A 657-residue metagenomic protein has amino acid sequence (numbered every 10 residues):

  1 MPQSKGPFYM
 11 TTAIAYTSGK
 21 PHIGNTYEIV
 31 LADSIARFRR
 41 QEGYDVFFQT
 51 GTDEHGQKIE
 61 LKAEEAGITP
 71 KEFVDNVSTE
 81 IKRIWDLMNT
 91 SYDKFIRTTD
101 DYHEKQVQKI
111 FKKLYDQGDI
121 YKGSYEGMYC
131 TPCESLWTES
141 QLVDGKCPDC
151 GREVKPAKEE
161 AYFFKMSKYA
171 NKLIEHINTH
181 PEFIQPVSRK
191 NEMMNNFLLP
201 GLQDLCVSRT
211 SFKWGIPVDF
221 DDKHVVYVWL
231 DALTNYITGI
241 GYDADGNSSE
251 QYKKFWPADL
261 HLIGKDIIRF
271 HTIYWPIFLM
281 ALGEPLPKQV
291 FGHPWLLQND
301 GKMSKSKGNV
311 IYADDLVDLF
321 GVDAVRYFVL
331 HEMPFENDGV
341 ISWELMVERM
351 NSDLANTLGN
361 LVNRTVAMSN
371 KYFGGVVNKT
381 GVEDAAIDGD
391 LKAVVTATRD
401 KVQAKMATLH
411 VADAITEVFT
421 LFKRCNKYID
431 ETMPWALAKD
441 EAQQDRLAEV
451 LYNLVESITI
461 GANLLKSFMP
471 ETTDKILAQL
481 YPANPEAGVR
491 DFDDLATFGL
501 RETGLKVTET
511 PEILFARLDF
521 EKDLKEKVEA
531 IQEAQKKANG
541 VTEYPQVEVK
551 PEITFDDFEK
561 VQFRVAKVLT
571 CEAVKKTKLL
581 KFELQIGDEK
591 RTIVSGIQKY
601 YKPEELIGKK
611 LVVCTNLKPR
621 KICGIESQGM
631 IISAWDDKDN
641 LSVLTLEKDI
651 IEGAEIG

Functional and structural regions predicted by a protein language model:
P2-T50, Y102-Q106, P156-K371, A414-V418: Structured secondary-structure scaffolds
P2-V77, I96-F111, D116, C133 (+5 more regions): N-terminal catalytic cores of NTP/NDP-binding nucleotidyl/phosphoryl-transfer enzymes
S78-D93: A glycine-rich helix N-cap at a beta->alpha junction
Q117-A170, I174: Cys/His-rich short segments
K122, L345-V382, V394-R501, V507 (+1 more regions): Helix-rich, typically C-terminal accessory recognition domains appended to large enzymatic cores
D300, V418, L454, P470-T472 (+3 more regions): Hydrophobic, well-ordered secondary-structure elements that form the walls of internal hydrophobic environments
I476-D557: Intrinsic disorder at enzyme termini
G540-G657: Phosphate-backbone binding interfaces of nucleic-acid-interacting proteins
